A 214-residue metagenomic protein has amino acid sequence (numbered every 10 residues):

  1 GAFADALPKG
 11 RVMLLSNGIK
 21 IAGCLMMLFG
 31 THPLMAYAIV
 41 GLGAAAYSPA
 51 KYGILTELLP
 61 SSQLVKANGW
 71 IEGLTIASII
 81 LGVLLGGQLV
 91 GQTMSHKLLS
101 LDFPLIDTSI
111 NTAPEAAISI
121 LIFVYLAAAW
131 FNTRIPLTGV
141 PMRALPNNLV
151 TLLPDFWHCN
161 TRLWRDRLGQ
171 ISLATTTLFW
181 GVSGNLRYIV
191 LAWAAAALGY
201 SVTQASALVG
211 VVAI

Functional and structural regions predicted by a protein language model:
G1-I21, M35-G91, T133, I171-Y188 (+1 more regions): Substrate-agnostic recognition of the 12-TM MFS/MFS-like secondary transporter fold
A6, G30, L58-S61, N111 (+1 more regions): Helix-loop interface residues and adjacent transmembrane-helix termini in multi-pass membrane transporters, primarily
G18-L25, S119-A129, I214: Hydrophobic alpha-helical transmembrane segments of multipass integral membrane proteins
L25-M26, Q88, C159: Alpha-helical transmembrane segments of multipass membrane proteins
M26-Y37: Helix-loop junctions at membrane interfaces in 12-TM secondary transporters
G53, E57, S62, I110-N148: Helix-loop junctions on the cytosolic side of multi-pass membrane transporters, especially the intracellular loop
V90-I118, T161-I214: A single, central transmembrane helix in multi-pass transporters
I135-T175, A197: Juxtamembrane intracellular "pre-TM" segments in multi-pass secondary transporters
